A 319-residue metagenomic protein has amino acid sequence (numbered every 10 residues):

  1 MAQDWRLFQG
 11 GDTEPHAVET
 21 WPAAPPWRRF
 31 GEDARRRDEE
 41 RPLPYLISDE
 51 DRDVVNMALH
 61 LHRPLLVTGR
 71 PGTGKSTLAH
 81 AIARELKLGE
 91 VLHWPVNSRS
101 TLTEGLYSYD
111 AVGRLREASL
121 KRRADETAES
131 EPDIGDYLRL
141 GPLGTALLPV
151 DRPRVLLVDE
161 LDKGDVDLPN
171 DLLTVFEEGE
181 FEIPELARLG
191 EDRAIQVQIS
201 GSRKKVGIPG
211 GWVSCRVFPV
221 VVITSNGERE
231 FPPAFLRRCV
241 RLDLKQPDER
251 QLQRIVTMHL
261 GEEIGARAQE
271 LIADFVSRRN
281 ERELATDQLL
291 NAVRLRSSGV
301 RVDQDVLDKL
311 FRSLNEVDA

Functional and structural regions predicted by a protein language model:
M1-A319: C-terminal regulatory/interaction module of P-loop NTP-utilizing enzymes
